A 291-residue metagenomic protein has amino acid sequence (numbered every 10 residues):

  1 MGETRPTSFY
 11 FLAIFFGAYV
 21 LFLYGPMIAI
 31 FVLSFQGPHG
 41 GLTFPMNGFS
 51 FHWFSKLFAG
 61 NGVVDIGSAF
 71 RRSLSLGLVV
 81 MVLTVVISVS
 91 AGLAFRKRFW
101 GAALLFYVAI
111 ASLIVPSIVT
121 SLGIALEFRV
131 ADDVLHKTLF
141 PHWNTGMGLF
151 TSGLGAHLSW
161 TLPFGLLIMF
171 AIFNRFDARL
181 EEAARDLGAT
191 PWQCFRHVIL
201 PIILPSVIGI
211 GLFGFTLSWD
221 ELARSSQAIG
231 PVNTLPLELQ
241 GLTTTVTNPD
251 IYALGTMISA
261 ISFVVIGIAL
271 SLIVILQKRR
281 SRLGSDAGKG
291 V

Functional and structural regions predicted by a protein language model:
M1-L33: N-terminal signal-anchor/first transmembrane alpha helix
M1-S8, L78-A109, L122, L126 (+3 more regions): Transmembrane-helix boundary motif in ABC transporter permease subunits
G2-E3, T7-I14, F170-R185, F195 (+1 more regions): C-terminal transmembrane helix and the adjacent membrane-cytosol boundary/short C-terminal tail of inner/organellar
G2-F9, G41, F51-D65, W219 (+2 more regions): Interhelical loop and adjacent transmembrane-helix boundary motif in polytopic membrane transport permeases
I14-F15, V20-M27, S152, L158-F170 (+2 more regions): Transmembrane alpha-helices
I28-G41, G165, S206-Q240: Non-cytoplasmic
F35, V63-A94, I258: Transmembrane alpha-helix signature in integral membrane proteins
F44-P45, A103, V119-L158, W192 (+1 more regions): Membrane-interfacial helix termini and adjacent extracytoplasmic/periplasmic loops of multi-pass transporters
